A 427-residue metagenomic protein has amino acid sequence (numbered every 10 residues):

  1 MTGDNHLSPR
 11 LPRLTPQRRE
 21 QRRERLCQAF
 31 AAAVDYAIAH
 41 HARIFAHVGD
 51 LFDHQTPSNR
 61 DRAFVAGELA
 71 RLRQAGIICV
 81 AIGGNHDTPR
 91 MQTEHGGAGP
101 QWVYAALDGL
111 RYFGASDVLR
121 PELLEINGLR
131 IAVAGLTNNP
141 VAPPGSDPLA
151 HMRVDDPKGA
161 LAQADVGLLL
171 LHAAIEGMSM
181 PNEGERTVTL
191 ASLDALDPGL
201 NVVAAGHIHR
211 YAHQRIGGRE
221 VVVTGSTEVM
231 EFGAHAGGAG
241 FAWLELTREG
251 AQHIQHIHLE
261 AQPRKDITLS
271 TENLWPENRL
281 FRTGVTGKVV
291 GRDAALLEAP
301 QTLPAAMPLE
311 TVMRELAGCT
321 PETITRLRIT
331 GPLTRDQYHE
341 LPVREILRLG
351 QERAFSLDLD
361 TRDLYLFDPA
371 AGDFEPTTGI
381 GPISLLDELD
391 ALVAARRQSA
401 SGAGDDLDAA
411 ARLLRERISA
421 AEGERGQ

Functional and structural regions predicted by a protein language model:
M1-E68, Q74, G404-L407, R425-Q427: N-terminal active-site segment of His-dependent metallophosphoesterases
G3, V48-D50, I82-N85, T224 (+1 more regions): Glycine-rich beta-strand-to-loop/alpha-helix junction loops that act as flexible
A32-H41, R153, K158, A305-G318: A short, well-ordered alpha-helical element
A39, L161-Q163, D197, G318-P321: Alpha-helix termination/capping residues and helix-transition junctions
I44, Q55-A70, Q74-V222, S226-E231 (+2 more regions): His/Asp/Glu-rich metal-coordinating catalytic cores of metallo-dependent phosphodiesterases/hydrolases acting on
G49, L171-A174, I329-P332: Short, well-ordered beta-to-alpha junction loops that form the rim of enzyme active sites and present histidine/acidic
E249-Q427: Accessory, non-catalytic peripheral segments of nucleic-acid enzymes
